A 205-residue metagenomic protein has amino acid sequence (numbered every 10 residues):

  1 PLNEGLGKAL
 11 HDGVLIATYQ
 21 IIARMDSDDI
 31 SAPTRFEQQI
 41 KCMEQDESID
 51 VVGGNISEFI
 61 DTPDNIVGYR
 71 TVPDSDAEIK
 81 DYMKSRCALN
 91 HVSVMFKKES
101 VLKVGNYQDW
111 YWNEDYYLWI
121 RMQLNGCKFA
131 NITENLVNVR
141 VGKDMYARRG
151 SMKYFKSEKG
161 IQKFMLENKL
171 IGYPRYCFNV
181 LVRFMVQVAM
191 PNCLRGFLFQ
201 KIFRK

Functional and structural regions predicted by a protein language model:
P1-A17, Q38: Glycine-rich, basic loop-to-helix element that forms the pyrophosphate-binding segment of sugar-nucleotide handling
L15, P73-M152: Conserved nucleotide-sugar donor-binding catalytic segment
T18, A32-P33, K97: GHKL-family ATP-binding catalytic core of two-component histidine kinases
I22: Short aromatic/hydrophobic "clamp" motif used to bind/position activated sugar donors
D26-I30: The conserved acidic donor/metal-binding loop of glycosyltransferases
T34-V67: Conserved donor NDP-sugar-binding/catalytic core segment of glycosyltransferases
I60-K80: Acidic/His-rich active-site region of diverse nucleotide-sugar glycosyltransferases
M145-K205: Non-catalytic, C-terminal membrane-associated alpha-helical segments of glycosyltransferases
